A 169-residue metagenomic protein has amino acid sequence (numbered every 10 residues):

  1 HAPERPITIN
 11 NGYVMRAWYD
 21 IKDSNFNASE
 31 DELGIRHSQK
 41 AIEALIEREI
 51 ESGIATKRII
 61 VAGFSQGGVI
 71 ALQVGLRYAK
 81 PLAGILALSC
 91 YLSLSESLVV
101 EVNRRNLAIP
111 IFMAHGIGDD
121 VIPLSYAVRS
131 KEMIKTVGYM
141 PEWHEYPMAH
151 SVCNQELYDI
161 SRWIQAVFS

Functional and structural regions predicted by a protein language model:
H1, A62, L88-S89, A114 (+1 more regions): Alpha/beta-hydrolase-fold catalytic nucleophile elbow
H1-R58: Serine-hydrolase catalytic machinery in alpha/beta-hydrolase-like enzymes
E4-N10, L92-S97, V121: A short beta-to-alpha transition loop/helix N-cap that caps and shapes the active-site region
T8-Y13, L98-V100, Q155-L157: Short aromatic-enriched loop/helix-cap "lid" or pocket-rim segments at secondary-structure transitions that line
I50, A55-N106: Primarily recognizes the serine-hydrolase "nucleophile elbow" in alpha/beta-hydrolase and SGNH/GDSL folds
N106-I111, V137-M140: Short, proline-enriched alpha-helix->beta-strand connector loops that line the catalytic pocket of alpha/beta-hydrolase
F112-H115, D119: Short beta-strand/loop motif that positions the catalytic acidic residue of the alpha/beta-hydrolase fold
S125-S169: C-terminal catalytic histidine-bearing segment of alpha/beta-hydrolase fold enzymes
